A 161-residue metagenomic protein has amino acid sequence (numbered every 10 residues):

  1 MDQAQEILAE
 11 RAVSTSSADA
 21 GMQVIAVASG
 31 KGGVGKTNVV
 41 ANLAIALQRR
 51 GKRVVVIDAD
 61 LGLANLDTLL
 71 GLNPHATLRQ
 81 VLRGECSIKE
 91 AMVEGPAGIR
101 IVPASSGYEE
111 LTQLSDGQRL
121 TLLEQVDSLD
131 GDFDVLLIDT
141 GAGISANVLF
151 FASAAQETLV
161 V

Functional and structural regions predicted by a protein language model:
M1-V34, N38, I45-Q48, K52 (+1 more regions): Extreme N-terminal, non-catalytic leader segments that precede Walker-type/kinase nucleotide-binding cores
L8-R11, L82-E85, Q118-L120, L137-A142: Short gly/ser/thr-rich secondary-structure transition/capping motifs
A26, V55-I57, L159: Conserved beta-strand elements of the Class I
S29, V56-G131: P-loop/Walker-type NTP enzyme "switch/lid" segment
K36-N38, L63-A64, T140-N147: Short glycine/serine/threonine-rich phosphate/pyrophosphate-binding segments that cradle anionic phosphate groups
A41-N42, D67: The feature captures the helix immediately C-terminal to the Walker
R53-D58, L137: Short beta-strand "acidic-cap" motif of Rossmann-like dinucleotide-binding folds
S128-G131, S145-V161: Inter-motif core of Ras-like GTPase G domains
